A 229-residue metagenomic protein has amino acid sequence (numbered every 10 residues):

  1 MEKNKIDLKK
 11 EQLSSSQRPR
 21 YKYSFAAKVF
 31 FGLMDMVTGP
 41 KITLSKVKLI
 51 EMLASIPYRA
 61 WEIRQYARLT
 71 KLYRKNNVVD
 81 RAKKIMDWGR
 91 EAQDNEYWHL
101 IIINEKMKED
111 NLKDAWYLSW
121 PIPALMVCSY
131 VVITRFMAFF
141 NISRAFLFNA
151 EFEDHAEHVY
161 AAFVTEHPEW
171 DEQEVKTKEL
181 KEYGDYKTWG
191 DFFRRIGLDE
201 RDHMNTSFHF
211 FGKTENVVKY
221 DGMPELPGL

Functional and structural regions predicted by a protein language model:
M1-L229: Non-heme di-metal
